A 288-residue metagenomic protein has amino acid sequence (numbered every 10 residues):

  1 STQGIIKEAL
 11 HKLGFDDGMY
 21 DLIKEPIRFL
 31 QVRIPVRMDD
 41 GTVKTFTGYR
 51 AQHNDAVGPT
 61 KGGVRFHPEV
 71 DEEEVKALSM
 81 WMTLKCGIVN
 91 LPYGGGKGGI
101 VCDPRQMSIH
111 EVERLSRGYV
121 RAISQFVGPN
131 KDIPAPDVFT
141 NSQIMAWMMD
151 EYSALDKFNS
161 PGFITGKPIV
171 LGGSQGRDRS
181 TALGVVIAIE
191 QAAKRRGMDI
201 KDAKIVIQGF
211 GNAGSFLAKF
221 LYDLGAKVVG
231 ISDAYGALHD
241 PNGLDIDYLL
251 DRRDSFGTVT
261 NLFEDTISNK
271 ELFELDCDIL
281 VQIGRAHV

Functional and structural regions predicted by a protein language model:
S1-R33: Short, Gly/Pro- and small/polar-rich lid/capping loops
Q3, K7, E72, K76-M80 (+6 more regions): Predominant activation on well-ordered alpha-helical scaffold segments within soluble catalytic domains
P26-I27, V36-M38, Q52-H53, K97-I100 (+2 more regions): Glycine-rich beta-alpha junction loops
V32-T42, T47-P104: Glycine-rich, N-terminal phosphate-binding loop and its surrounding beta-alpha-beta segment
G87-K201: Glycine/serine-rich phosphate-binding loop and adjoining beta1-alpha1 elements at the start of nucleotide-handling
G173-E274: Glycine-rich phosphate/diphosphate-binding loop of Rossmann-like nucleotide-binding domains
A286-V288: Conserved small/polar residues in nucleotide/adenosyl-binding loops
